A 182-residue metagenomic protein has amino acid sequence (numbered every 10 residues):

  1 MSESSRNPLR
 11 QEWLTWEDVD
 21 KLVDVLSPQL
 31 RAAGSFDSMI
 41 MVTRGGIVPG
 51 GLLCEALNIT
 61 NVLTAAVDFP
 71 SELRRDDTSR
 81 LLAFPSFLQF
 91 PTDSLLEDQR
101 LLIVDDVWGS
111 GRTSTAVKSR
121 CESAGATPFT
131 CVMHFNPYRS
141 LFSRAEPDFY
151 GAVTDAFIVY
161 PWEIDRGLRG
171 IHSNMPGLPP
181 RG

Functional and structural regions predicted by a protein language model:
M1-G182: PRPP-associated nucleotide enzymes
